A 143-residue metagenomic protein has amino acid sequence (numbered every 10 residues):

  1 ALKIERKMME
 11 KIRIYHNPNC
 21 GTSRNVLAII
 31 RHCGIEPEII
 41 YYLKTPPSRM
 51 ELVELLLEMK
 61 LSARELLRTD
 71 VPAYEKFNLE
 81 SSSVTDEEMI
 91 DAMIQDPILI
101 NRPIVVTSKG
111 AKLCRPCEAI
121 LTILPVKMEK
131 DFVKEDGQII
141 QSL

Functional and structural regions predicted by a protein language model:
A1-M8: Short, Lys/Arg-enriched N-terminal segments with co-localized hydrophobic residues within the first ~10-30 amino acids
M8-E10, I100-N101: Residue-level preference for short coil/turn positions at secondary-structure junctions
E10-C33, P37-Y42: Local sequence-structure signature of Cys/Sec-based thiol-disulfide redox active-site neighborhoods
K44-L143: Thiol/selenol-based redox catalytic cores and closely related redox-interacting motifs
